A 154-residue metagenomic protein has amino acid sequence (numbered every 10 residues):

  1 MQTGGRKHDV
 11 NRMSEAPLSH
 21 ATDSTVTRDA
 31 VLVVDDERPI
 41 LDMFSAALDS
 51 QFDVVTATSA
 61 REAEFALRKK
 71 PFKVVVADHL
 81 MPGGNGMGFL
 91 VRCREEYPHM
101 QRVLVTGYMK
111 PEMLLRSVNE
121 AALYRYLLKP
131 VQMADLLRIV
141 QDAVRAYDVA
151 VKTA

Functional and structural regions predicted by a protein language model:
E37, H79-L80: The short loop immediately C-terminal to the conserved phospho-acceptor aspartate in CheY-like receiver
R38-T56: Two-component/phosphorelay signaling modules centered on CheY-like receiver
L41, P82-G83, T106: The feature encodes the CheY-like receiver
T56-V74: Acidic, metal-coordinating helix/loop segments flanking the phosphotransfer/catalytic sites of two-component signaling
T58-S59, N85-G88: Acidic catalytic/metal-coordinating carboxylates
F65, M87-H99, R116: Short amphipathic alpha-helix used as the core "switch/output" element in two-component signaling
G88, M109-Y126: Alpha4 helix (beta4-alpha4-beta5 surface) of REC/receiver domains from two-component response regulators
V131-V140, V144, D148: C-terminal output helix
